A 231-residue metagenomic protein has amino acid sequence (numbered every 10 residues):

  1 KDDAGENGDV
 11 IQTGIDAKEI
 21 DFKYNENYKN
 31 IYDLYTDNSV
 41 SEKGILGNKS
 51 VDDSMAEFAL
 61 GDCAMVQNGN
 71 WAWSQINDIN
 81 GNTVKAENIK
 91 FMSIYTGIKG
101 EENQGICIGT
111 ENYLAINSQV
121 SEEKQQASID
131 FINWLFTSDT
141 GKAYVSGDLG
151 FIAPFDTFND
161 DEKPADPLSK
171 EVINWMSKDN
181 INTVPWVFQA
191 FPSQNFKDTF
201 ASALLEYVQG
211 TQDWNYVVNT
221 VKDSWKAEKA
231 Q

Functional and structural regions predicted by a protein language model:
K1-D16, E102-S118, V172, N195-L205: Periplasmic solute-binding protein
A4-G47: Glycine-centered hinge/linker elements that transmit conformational signals in sensory and ligand-binding systems
V40, N80-G150, S202: Extracytoplasmic/periplasmic substrate-recognition and gating elements
I45-L60: Short helix-initiation/N-cap motifs at beta->coil->alpha
V51, N68-I76, T110-N112: Beta->alpha turn/N-cap motifs
D53, S74-G81, K226: Pocket-flanking alpha-helical
L60-G69: Alpha-to-beta junction loops
C107-I108, F151-T157, K170-K226: C-terminal capping/gating helix-and-loop segments adjacent to ligand/active sites or protein-protein/ligand interfaces
